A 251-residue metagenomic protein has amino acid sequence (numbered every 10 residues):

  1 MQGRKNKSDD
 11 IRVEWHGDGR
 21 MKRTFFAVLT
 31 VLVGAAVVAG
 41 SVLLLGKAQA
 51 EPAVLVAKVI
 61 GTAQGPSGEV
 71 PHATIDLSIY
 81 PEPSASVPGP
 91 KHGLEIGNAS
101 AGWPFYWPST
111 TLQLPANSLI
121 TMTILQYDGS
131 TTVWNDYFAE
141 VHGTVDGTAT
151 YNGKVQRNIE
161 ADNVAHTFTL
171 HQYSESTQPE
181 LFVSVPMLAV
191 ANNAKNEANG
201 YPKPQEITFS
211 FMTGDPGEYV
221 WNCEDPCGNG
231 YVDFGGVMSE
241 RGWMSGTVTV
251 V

Functional and structural regions predicted by a protein language model:
Q2-E160: Extracytoplasmic entry segments of secretory-pathway proteins
T30, G40-Q49, N152-V251: Extracellular/periplasmic metallocenter environments
